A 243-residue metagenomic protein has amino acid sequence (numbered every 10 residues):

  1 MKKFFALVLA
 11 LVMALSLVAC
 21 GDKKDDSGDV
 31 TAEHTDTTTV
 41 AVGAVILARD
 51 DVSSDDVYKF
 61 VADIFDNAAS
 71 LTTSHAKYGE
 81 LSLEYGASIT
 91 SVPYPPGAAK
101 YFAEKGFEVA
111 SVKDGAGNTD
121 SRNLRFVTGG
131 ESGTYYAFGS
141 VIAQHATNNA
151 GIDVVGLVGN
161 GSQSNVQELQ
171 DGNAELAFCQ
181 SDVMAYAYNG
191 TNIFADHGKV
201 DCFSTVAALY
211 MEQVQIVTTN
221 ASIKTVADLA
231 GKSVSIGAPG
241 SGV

Functional and structural regions predicted by a protein language model:
S16-A19: C-terminal motif of bacterial Sec signal peptides marking the signal peptidase cleavage site
G21-K23: Bacterial signal peptide processing site
D25-S27, A41, D55-L124: An extracytoplasmic/periplasmic, membrane-proximal ligand-sensing/linker region
D25-V52, S181-V183, T191-I193, S222: Pocket-lining segment of extracytoplasmic ligand-binding domains
D29-T38, A195-E212: A structural signal for short loop-to-beta-strand junctions that line the ligand-binding cleft of periplasmic/secreted
G43, L47-S70, A146, H197-D201 (+1 more regions): Hinge/capping helix and adjacent helix->loop/strand transition within the periplasmic-binding protein
E84-Y101, S121-N149, V154, E212-V243: Bilobed "Venus flytrap"/periplasmic-binding protein-like clamshell domains and structurally analogous long
G139-Q144, N148, V155-H197, I216-T219 (+1 more regions): Pocket-flanking alpha-helical
